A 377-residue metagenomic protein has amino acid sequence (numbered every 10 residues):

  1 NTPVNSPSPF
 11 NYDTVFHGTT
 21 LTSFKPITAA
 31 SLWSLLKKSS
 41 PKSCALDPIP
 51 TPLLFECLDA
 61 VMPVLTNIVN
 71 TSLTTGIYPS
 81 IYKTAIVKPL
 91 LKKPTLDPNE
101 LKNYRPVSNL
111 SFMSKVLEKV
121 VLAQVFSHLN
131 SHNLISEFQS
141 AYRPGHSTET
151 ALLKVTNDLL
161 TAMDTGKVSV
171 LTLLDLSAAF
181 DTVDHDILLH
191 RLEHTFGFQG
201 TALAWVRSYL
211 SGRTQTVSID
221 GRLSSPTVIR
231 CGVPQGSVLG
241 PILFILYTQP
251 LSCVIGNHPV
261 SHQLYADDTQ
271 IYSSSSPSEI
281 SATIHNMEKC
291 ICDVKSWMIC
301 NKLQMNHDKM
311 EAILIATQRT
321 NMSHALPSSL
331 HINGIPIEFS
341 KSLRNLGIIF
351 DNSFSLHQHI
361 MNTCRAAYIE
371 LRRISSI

Functional and structural regions predicted by a protein language model:
N1-K102, S108, F112, V116 (+5 more regions): Surface-exposed loop/turn segments and immediately adjacent short secondary-structure elements within folded domains
P41-I49, E100-N109, T150-H190: Conserved catalytic palm subdomain of right-hand nucleotidyl-transferase polymerases, strongest for RNA-directed enzymes
T84-V87, R105, Q139, R143 (+8 more regions): Catalytic palm active-site di-aspartate
V121-Q139, D164, P241-Y272: Active-site palm subdomain of RNA-directed nucleic acid polymerases
L176-A266: Conserved polymerase palm-domain catalytic core
A178-F196, Q270-K295, I299: Catalytic palm subdomain of template-directed nucleic-acid polymerases, centered on the conserved carboxylate motif
K289, L303-S342: Short, conserved micro-motifs composed of acidic
G334-I377: Basic, alpha-helical interaction scaffolds
